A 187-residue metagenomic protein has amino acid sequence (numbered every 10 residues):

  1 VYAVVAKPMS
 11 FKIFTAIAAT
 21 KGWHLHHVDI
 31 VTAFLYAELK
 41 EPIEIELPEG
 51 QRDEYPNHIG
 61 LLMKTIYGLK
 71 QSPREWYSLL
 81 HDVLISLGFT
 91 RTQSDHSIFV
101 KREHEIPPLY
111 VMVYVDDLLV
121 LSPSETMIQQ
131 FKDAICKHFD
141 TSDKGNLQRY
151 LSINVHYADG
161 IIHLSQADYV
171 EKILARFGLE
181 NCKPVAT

Functional and structural regions predicted by a protein language model:
V1-T187: Long, low-complexity, charge-biased intrinsically disordered regions
